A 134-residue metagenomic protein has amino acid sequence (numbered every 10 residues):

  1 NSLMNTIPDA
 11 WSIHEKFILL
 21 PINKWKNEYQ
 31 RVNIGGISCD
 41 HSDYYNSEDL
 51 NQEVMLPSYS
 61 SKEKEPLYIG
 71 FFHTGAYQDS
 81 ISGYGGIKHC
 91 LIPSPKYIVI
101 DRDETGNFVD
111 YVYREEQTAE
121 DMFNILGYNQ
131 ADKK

Functional and structural regions predicted by a protein language model:
N1-K134: Charged (often Lys/Glu-rich) extended helix/loop segments that serve as interaction or gating elements
